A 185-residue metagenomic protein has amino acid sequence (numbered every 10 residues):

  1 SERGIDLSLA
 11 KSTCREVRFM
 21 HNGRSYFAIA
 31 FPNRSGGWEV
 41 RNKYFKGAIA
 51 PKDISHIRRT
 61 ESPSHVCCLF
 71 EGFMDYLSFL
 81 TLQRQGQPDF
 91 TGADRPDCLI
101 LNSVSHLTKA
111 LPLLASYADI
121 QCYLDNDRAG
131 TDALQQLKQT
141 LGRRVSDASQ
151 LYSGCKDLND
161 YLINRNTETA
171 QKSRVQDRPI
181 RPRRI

Functional and structural regions predicted by a protein language model:
S1-L7, A48, L124, L158: Broad hydrophobic/π-residue packing in well-ordered secondary structure
S1-Y26, Q176-I185: TOPRIM metal-binding catalytic domain and adjacent DNA-binding surface shared by DnaG-type primases
E2-R3, R34, L82, Y161: Generic structural signal for bulky hydrophobic/aromatic residues embedded in well-ordered secondary structure
G4, R18, D53, G72 (+2 more regions): Residue-level preference for alpha-helix termini and adjacent loops
V17-L113: Phosphate-handling DNA/RNA-contact segment within nucleic-acid enzymes
H65, T81-I185: TOPRIM fold recognition
